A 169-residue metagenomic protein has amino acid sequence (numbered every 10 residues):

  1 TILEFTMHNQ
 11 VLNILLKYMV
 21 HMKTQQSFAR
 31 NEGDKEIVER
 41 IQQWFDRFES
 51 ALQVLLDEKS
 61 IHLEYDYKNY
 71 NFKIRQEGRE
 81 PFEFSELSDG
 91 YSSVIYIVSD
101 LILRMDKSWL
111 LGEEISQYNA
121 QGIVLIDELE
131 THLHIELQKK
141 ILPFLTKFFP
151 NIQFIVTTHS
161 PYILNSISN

Functional and structural regions predicted by a protein language model:
T1-L55: Coupling/switch segment of ABC-type P-loop NTPase heads
I37-F48, L56-D57, N71-S85: Accessory N-terminal region flanking or inserted into the helicase ATPase core in nucleic-acid motor proteins
Q53, D57-E58, P150: Residue-level recognition of short, structured coil/turn motifs that connect secondary structure elements
H62-D66: Short beta-strand
N69-N169: Switch/communication elements of ASCE P-loop NTPase nucleotide-binding domains
